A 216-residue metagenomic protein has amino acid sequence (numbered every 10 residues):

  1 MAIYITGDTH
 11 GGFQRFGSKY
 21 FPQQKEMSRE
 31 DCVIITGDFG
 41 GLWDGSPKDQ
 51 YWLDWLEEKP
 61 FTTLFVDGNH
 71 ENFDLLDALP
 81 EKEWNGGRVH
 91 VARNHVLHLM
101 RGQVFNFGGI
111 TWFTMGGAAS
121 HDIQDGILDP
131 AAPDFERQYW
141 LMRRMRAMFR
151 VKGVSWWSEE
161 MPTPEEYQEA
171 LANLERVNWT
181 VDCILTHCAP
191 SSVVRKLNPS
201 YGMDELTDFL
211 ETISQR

Functional and structural regions predicted by a protein language model:
A2, T6, G11-F107, S200-G202 (+1 more regions): Core catalytic region of metal-dependent phosphoesterases/phosphodiesterases, especially metallo-beta-lactamase-like
P22, N173-E175, T207: Short hydrophobic/charged patches on amphipathic alpha-helices used for structural packing and interfaces
D49, Q168-L171, M203-D204: Structural motif corresponding to alpha-helix initiation and N-cap regions
G108-N198: Active-site-proximal loop/helix segment associated with metal-binding centers of metalloenzymes
V181, T186, L206-R216: Proline-aspartate-enriched helix->loop->beta-strand connector
K196-D208: Short, motif-level signal for alpha-helix interfacial/capping segments enriched in acidic residues and aromatics/proline
